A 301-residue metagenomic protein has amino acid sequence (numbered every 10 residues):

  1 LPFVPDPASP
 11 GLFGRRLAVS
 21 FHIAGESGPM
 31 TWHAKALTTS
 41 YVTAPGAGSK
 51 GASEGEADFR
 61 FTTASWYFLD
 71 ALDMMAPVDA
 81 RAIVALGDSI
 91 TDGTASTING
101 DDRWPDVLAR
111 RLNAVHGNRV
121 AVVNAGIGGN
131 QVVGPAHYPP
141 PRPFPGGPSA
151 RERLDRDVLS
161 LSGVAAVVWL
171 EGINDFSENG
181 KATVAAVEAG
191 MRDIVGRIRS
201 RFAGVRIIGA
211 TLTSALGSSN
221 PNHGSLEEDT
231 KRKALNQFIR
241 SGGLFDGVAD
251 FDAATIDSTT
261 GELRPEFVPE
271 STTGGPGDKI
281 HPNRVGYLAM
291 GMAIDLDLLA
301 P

Functional and structural regions predicted by a protein language model:
L1-L86, T91-G100, H116-G117, P301: N-terminal secretory targeting modules
P7-A8, L69-D79, G100-H116, G146 (+2 more regions): Short amphipathic alpha-helices and their capping/turn segments at secondary-structure boundaries
P29-K35, T94-D101, V133-H137, N179-A182 (+2 more regions): Short, solvent-exposed loop/turn and secondary-structure capping segments
A82-G87, T91, R119-G126, A165-E171 (+4 more regions): Structural recognition of the beta-strand scaffold that forms the well-ordered cores of secreted hydrolase catalytic
L86, I90-P139, A166-V168: Beta-propeller domains
D92, S96, G134-A186: Oxyanion-hole/transition-state-stabilizing segment in secreted/luminal serine hydrolases and related acyltransferases
Q131, H137-P143, R151, D175-F176 (+1 more regions): Catalytic His-Asp segment of secreted/periplasmic serine-dependent ester chemistry enzymes
M191-F202: Surface-exposed amphipathic alpha-helices with a cationic face
